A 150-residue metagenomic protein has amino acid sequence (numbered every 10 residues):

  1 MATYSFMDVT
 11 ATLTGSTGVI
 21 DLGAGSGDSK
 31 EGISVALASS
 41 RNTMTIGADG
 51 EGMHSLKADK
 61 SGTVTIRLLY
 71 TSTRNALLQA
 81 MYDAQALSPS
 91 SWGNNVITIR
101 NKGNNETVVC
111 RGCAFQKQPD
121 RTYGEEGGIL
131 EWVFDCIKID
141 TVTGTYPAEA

Functional and structural regions predicted by a protein language model:
M1-T73, G112-L130, T141: Solvent-exposed edge beta-strands and adjacent loop segments that serve as assembly or binding interfaces
S26-G27, M81-Q85, P147-A150: Short intrinsically disordered coil segments
V64, G93-I97, E106, R111 (+1 more regions): Generic beta-strand structural signal
T73-Q79: Short, conserved charged micro-motifs
Q79-V108: Short, acidic/charged, Gly/Pro-enriched secondary-structure junctions
W132-A150: C-terminal partner/receptor-binding element of secreted or periplasmic proteins
